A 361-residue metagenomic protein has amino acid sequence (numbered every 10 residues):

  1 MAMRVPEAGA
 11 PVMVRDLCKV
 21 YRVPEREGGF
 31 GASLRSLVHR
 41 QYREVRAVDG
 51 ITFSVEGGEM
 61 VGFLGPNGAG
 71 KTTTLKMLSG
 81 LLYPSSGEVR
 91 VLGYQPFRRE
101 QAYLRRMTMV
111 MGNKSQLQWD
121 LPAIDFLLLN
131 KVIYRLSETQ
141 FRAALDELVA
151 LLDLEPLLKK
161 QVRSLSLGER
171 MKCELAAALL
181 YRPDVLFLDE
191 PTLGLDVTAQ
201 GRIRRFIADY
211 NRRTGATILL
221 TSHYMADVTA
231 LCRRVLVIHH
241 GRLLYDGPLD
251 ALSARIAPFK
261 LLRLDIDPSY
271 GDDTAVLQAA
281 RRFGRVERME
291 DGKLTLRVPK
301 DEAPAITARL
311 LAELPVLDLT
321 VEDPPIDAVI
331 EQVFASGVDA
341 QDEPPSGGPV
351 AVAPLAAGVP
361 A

Functional and structural regions predicted by a protein language model:
G29-L37, L128, V132, T139-L157: Conserved ABC ATPase "signature" region
Q161-L165: Conserved ABC ATPase signature
R182: Conserved catalytic motifs of ABC-family nucleotide-binding domains
L186-E190: Catalytic Walker B motif of ABC-type/P-loop ATPase nucleotide-binding domains
R204-R297: ABC transporter nucleotide-binding domain
